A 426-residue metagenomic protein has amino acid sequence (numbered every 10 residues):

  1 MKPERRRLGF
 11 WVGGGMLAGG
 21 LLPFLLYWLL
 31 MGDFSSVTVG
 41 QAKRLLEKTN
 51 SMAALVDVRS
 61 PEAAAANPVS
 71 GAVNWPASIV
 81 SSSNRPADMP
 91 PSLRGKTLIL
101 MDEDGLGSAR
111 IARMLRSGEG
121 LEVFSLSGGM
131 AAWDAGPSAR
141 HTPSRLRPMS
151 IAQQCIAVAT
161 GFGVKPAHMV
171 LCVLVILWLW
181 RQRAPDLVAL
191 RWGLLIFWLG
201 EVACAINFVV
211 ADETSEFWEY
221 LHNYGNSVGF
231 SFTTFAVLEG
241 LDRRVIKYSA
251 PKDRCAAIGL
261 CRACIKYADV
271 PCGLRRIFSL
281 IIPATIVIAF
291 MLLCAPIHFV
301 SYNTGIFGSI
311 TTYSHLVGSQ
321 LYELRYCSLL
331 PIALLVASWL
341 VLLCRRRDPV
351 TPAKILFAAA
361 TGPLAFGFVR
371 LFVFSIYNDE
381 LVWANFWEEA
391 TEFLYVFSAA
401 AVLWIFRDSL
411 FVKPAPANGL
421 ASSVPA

Functional and structural regions predicted by a protein language model:
K2-E4, R243-F278, V412-A426: Membrane-interfacial, low-structure loops and terminal tails that flank and connect transmembrane helices in multi-pass
P3-K43, A53, P61-I99, E103-P148: Rhodanese-like catalytic fold shared by cysteine-dependent sulfurtransferases and DSP/PTP-type phosphatases
P148-L171, Q320-I332: Hydrophobic transmembrane alpha-helical segments in integral membrane proteins
C172-W180, Y326-T351, W404-F406: Alpha-helical transmembrane segments in multipass membrane proteins, preferentially the mid-helix core
Q182-F197, L274-A284, D348-G362, P414-A417: Membrane-interfacial loop-to-transmembrane alpha-helix junctions, especially the N-terminal start
A189-V210, A358-F374: Hydrophobic alpha-helical transmembrane segments of multi-pass membrane proteins
A203-E216, L293-S314, F368-E380: Juxtamembrane "helix-exit" motif on the non-cytosolic side of transmembrane helices
E213-N226, G318, D379-E392: Non-cytosolic membrane-interface motifs at loop->transmembrane helix junctions
